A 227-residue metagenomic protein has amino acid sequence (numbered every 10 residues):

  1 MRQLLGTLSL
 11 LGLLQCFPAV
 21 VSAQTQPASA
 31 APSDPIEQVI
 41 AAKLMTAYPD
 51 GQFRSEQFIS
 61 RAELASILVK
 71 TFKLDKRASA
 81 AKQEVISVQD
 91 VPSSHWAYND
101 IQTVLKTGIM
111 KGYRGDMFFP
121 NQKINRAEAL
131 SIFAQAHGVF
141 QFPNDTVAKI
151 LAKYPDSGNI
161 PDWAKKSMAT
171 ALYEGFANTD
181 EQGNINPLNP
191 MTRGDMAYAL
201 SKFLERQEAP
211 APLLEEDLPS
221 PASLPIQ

Functional and structural regions predicted by a protein language model:
R2-S33, T46-A62, V69-Y98, T107 (+4 more regions): Feature responds to low-complexity, polar/acidic, surface-exposed segments characteristic of secreted/exported proteins
A169-A171: Intrinsically disordered, low-complexity, charge-dense segments enriched in Lys/Arg and Glu/Asp interspersed
T192-A199: C-terminal/domain-terminus segments
